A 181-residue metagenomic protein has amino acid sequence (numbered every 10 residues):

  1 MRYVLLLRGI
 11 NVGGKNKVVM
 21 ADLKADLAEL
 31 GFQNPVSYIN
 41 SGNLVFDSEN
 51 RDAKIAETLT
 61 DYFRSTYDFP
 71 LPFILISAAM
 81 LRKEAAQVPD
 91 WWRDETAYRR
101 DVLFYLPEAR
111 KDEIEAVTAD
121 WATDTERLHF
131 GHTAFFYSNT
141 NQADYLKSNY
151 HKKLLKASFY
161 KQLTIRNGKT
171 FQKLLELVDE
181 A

Functional and structural regions predicted by a protein language model:
R2-S41, V45-A181: Surface-exposed, charge/polar-rich loops and edge strands
